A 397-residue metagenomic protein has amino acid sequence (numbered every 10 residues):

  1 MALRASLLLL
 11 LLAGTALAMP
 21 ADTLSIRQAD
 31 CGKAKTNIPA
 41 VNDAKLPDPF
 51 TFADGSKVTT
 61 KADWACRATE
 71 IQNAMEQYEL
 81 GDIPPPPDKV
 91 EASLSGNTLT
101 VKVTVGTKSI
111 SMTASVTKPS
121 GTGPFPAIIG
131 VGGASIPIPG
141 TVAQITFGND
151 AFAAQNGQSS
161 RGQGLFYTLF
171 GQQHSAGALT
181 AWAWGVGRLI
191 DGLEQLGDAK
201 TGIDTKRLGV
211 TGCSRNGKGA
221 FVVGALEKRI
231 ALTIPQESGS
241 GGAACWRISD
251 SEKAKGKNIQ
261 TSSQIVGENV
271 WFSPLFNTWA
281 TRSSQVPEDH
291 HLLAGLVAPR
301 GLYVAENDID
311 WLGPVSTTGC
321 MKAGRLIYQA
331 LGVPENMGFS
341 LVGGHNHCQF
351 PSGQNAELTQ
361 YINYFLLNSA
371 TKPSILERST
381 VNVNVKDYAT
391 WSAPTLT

Functional and structural regions predicted by a protein language model:
M1-S25: Fungal secretory targeting signals
D22-T113, K118-G123, A298-R300, N307-T397: Alpha/beta-hydrolase-fold serine-hydrolase catalytic core, especially in secreted/extracellular enzymes
G123-I128, G140-Q144, T205-R207, K228-L232 (+2 more regions): Loop/turn elements at helix/coil->beta-strand transitions in domains of secreted/extracellular proteins
G130-G202, G239-S249: Cap/lid segment of the alpha/beta-hydrolase catalytic domain
I136, F152-A154, G217-G219, S240-C245 (+3 more regions): Flexible loop/turn segments at secondary-structure boundaries
G148, T211, Q236-E237, A305 (+1 more regions): Alpha/beta-hydrolase-fold catalytic nucleophile elbow
R188-K255, F272, F276, R282-S283: Primarily recognizes the serine-hydrolase "nucleophile elbow" in alpha/beta-hydrolase and SGNH/GDSL folds
P235-L293, L312-M321, I327-P334: Mobile cap/lid helix-loop segments that gate and shape the active-site cleft of serine hydrolases
